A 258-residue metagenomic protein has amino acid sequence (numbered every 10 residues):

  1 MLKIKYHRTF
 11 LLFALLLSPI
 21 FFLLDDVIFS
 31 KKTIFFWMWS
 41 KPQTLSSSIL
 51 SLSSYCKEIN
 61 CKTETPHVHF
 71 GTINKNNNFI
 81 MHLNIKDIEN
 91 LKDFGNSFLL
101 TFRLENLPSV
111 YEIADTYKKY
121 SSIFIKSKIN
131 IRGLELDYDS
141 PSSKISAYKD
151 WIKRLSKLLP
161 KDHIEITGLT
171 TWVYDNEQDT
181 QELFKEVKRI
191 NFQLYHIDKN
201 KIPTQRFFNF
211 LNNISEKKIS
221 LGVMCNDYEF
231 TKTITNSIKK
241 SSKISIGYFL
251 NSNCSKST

Functional and structural regions predicted by a protein language model:
L2-K3, H7-T258: Secreted glycan hydrolases and related glycan-binding modules that recognize and/or cleave
